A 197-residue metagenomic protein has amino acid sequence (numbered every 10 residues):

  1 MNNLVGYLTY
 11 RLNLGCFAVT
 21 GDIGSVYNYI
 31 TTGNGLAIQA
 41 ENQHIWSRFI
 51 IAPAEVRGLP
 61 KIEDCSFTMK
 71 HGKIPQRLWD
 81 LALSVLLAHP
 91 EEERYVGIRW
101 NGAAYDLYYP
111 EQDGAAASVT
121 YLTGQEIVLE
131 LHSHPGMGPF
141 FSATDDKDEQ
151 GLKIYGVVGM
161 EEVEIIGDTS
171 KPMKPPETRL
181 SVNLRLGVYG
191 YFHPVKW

Functional and structural regions predicted by a protein language model:
M1-L129, S133-W197: MPN/JAMM (Mov34/JAB) isopeptidase/deubiquitinase module and associated MPN-bearing subunits/adaptors in ubiquitin
